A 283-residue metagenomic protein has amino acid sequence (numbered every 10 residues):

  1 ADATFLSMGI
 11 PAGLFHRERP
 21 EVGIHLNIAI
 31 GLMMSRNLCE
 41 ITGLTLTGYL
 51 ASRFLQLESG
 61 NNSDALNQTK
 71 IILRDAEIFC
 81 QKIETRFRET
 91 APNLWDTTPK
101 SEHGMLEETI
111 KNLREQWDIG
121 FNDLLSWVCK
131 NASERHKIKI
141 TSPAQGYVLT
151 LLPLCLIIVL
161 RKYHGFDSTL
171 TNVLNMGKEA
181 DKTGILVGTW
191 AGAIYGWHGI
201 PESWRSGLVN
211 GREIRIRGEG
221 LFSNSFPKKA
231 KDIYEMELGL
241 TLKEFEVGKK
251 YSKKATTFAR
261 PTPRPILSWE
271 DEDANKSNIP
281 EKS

Functional and structural regions predicted by a protein language model:
A1-Y163, T171, L208-S283: Phosphate-rich cofactor/ligand-interacting catalytic cores and adjacent structured alpha/beta frameworks
P143-R205: Glycine-rich, charge-dense phosphate/pyrophosphate-binding loop(s) and the adjacent flexible "lid"/catalytic subdomain
